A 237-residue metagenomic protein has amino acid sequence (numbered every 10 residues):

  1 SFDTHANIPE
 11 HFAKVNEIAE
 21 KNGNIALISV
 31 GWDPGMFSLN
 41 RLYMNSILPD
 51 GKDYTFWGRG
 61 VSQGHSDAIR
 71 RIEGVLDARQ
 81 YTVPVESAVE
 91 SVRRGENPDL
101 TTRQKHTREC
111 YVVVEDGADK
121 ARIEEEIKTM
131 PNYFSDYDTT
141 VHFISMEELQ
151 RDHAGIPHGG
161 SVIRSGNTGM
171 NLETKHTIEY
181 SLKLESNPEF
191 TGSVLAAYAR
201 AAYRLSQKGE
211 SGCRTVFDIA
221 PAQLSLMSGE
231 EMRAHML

Functional and structural regions predicted by a protein language model:
F2-T4, A26-V30, F56, R79-Q80: General beta-strand structural signal in soluble alpha/beta enzymes
T4-I28: Rossmann-fold NAD(P)-binding glycine/threonine-rich loop
N7-E10, V30-S38, R59-Q63, D116 (+1 more regions): Gly/Ser/Thr-rich loops at beta-strand to alpha-helix junctions that form or flank small-molecule/cofactor-binding
K14-N16, M36-K52, D67-D77, A201: Oxidoreductase and adenylate-handling cofactor-binding alpha/beta cores
G23-N45, L195: Short alpha-helices
M44-I47, G51-G58, E109-V114: Short beta-strand and adjoining strand-loop segment in the mid-core of the Rossmann-like NAD(P)-dependent dehydrogenase
S62-A199: C-terminal substrate-binding/catalytic lobe of Rossmann-fold NAD(P)-dependent oxidoreductases
H176-L237: NAD(P)-dependent Rossmann-like dehydrogenase/reductase catalytic/cofactor-binding core
